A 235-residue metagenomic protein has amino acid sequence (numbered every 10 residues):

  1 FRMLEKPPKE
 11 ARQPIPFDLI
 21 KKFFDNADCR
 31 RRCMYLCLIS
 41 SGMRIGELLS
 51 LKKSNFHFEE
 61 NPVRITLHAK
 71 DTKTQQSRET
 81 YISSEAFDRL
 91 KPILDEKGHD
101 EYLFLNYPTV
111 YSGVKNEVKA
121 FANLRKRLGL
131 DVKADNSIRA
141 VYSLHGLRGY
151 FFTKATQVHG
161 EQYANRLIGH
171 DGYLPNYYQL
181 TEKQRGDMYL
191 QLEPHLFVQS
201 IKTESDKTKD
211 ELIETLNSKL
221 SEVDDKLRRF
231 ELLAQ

Functional and structural regions predicted by a protein language model:
M3-K22, T72-E85, K97-E101: DNA breakage-rejoining catalytic core of tyrosine-based enzymes
P7, P14-I45: Basic, Lys/Arg- and aromatic-enriched nucleic-acid-binding interface segment
L36, S40, G146-H170: C-terminal catalytic core of tyrosine-transesterase DNA break-rejoin enzymes
L38-N61, Q162-Y163: Short, charged phosphate-coordinating catalytic segments
S50-P92: Conserved tyrosine-mediated DNA breakage-rejoining catalytic core shared by Y-recombinases
D71, E161, I168-D210, E214-N217: Catalytic-site neighborhood detector that most strongly recognizes the C-terminal catalytic loop/helix of tyrosine
S83-I138, F151, H159: Active-site/catalytic core of tyrosine-dependent DNA strand-transfer enzymes
